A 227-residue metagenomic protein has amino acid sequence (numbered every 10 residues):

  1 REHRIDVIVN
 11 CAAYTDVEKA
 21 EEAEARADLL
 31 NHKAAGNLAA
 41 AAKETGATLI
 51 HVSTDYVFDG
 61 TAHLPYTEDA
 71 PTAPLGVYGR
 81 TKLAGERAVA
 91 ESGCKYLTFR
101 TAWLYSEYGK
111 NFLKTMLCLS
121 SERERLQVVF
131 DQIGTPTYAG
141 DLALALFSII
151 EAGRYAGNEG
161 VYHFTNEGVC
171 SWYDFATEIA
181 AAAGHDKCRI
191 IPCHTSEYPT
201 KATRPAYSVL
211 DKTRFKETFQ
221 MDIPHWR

Functional and structural regions predicted by a protein language model:
R1-L30, A41: NAD(P)H-binding glycine-rich loop region in Rossmannoid oxidoreductase-like domains and their noncatalytic homologs
E2-R4, T45, Y155-G157, F219: Glycine-rich phosphate-binding loop signature in dinucleotide/nucleotide-binding domains
I8-A12, L49-T54, D59, F99-T101: SDR active-site strand-loop-helix element
E22, L29, K33-N37, V57-F99 (+1 more regions): Catalytic helix-loop patch of NAD(P)-dependent Rossmann-fold dehydrogenases
E44-T48, C94: A short helix->loop->beta-strand "cap" motif at the edges of active sites that frequently abuts
R87-G134, A139-S148: NAD(P)-dependent short-chain dehydrogenase/reductase
A145, A152-A202: Mid/C-terminal beta-alpha module of Rossmann-like enzyme folds, strongest in SDR-family dehydrogenases/epimerases
A206-R227: C-terminal amphipathic/interface module of NAD(P)-dependent oxidoreductases and related NAD-binding regulators
